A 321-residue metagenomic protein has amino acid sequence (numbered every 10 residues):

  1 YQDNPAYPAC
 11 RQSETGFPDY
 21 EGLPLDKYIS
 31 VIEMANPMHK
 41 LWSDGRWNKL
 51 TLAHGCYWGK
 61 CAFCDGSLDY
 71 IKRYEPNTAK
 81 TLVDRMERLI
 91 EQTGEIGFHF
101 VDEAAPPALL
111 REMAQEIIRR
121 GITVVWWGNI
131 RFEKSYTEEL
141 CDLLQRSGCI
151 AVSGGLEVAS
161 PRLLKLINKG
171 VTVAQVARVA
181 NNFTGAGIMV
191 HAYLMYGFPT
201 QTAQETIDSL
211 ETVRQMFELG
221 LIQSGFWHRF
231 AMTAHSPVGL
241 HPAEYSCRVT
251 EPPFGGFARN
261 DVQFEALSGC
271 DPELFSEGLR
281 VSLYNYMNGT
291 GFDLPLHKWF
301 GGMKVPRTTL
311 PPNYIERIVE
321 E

Functional and structural regions predicted by a protein language model:
Y1-K80: Acidic, low-complexity intrinsically disordered segments
W42, T51-H54, L68, K72-A79 (+7 more regions): Hydrophobic alpha-helical scaffolding
Y57-F63, Y70-R73, A105-L109, E133-T137 (+3 more regions): Flexible loop/turn segments at secondary-structure boundaries
V83-M189, F198: Conserved SAM/AdoMet-binding glycine-rich loop
Q92-T93, S147, V179-V190, M216-L221 (+1 more regions): A structural motif corresponding to the C-terminal end of an alpha-helix and its immediate exit/capping segment
E139-C141, T200-Q215: Catalytic cores of alpha/beta
R162-I167, Y196-Q204, G220-E277: Flexible glycine/acidic-rich beta-alpha junction loops that bind and position SAM and/or redox cofactors in anaerobic
N260-E321: Radical SAM enzyme core and accessory elements
